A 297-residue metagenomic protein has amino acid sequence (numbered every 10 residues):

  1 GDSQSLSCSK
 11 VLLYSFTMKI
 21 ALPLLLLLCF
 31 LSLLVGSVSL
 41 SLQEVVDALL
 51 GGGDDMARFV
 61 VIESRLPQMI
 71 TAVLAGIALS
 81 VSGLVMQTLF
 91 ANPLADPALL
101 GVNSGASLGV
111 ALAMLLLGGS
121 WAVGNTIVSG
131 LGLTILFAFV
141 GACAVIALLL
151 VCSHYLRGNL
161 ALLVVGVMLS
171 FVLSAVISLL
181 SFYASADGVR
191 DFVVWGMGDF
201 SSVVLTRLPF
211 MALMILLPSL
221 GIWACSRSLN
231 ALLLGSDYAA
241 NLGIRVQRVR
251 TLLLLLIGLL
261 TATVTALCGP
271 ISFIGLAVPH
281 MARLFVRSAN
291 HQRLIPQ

Functional and structural regions predicted by a protein language model:
L6-Q297: Alpha-helical transmembrane segments in inner-membrane proteins
